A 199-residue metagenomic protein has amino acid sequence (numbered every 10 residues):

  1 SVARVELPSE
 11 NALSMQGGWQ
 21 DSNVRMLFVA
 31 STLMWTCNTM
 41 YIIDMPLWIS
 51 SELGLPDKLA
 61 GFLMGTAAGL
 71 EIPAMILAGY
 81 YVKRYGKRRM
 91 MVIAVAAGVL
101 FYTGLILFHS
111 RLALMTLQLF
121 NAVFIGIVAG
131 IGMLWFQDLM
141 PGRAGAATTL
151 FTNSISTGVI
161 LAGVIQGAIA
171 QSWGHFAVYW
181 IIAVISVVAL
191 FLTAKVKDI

Functional and structural regions predicted by a protein language model:
V2-F28: Juxtamembrane intracellular "pre-TM" segments in multi-pass secondary transporters
L33-I42, I125: Conserved extracellular-gate-facing transmembrane-helix segments in secondary transporters
I43-L59: Short amphipathic helix-loop junctions that connect adjacent transmembrane helices in Major Facilitator Superfamily/SLC
A74-G86, A170-Q171: Helix-to-loop junctions at the C-terminal end of transmembrane segments in multipass secondary transporters
R89-G104, A183: Structural signature of the two symmetry-related core transmembrane helices
I127-M140: Intracellular juxtamembrane helix-capping segments at the cytosolic ends of symmetry-related transmembrane helices
G142-W173: A late C-terminal transmembrane helix in Major Facilitator Superfamily
A168-S186: A membrane-interface helix-boundary motif in multi-pass transporters
